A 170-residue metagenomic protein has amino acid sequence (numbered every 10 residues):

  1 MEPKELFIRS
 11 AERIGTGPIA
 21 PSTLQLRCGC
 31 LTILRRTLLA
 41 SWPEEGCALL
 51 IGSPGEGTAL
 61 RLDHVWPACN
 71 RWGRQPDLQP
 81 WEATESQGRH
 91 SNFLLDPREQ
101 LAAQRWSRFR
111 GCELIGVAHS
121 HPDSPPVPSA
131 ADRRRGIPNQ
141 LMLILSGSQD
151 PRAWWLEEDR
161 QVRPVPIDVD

Functional and structural regions predicted by a protein language model:
E2-L114, P122-D170: Conserved beta-strand-loop surface patch within small alpha/beta domains used for substrate/adaptor or ligand engagement
